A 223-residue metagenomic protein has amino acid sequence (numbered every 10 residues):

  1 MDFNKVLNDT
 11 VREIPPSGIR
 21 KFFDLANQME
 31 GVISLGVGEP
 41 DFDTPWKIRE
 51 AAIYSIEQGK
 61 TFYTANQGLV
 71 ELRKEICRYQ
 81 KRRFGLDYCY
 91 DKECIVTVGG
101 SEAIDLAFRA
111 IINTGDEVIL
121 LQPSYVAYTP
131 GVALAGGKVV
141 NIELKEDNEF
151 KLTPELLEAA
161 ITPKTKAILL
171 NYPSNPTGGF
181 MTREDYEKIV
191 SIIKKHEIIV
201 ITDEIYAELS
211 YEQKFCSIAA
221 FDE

Functional and structural regions predicted by a protein language model:
D2-F3, L7-G99, L106: N-terminal small-domain helix-loop-helix segment of the aminotransferase-like
F22, Y128, I189: Aromatic/hydrophobic pocket-lining residues that form π-stacking "cages" and hydrophobic walls in ligand
M29, A135, K195-H196: Helix C-cap/helix->beta junction micro-motif
E93, A110-V132: Conserved PLP-anchoring active-site segment centered on the Schiff-base-forming lysine
L134-V140: A short helix-loop-beta submotif of the ANL/AMP-binding
V140, L144-A219: Active-site phosphate-binding strand-loop segment of PLP-dependent enzymes
